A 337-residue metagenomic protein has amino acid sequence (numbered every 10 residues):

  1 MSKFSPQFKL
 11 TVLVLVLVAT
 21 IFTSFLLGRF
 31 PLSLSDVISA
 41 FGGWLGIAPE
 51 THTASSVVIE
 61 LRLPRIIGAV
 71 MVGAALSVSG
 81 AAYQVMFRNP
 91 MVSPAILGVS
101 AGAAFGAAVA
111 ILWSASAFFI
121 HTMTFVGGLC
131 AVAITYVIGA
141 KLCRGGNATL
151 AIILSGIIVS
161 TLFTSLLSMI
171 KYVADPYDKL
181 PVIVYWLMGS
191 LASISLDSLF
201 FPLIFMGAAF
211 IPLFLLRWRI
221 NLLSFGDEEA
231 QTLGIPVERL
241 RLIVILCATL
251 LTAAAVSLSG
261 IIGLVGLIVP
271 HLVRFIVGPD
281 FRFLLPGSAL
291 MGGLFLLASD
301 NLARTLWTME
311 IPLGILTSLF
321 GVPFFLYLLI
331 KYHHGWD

Functional and structural regions predicted by a protein language model:
M1-D337: Alpha-helical transmembrane segments in inner-membrane proteins
